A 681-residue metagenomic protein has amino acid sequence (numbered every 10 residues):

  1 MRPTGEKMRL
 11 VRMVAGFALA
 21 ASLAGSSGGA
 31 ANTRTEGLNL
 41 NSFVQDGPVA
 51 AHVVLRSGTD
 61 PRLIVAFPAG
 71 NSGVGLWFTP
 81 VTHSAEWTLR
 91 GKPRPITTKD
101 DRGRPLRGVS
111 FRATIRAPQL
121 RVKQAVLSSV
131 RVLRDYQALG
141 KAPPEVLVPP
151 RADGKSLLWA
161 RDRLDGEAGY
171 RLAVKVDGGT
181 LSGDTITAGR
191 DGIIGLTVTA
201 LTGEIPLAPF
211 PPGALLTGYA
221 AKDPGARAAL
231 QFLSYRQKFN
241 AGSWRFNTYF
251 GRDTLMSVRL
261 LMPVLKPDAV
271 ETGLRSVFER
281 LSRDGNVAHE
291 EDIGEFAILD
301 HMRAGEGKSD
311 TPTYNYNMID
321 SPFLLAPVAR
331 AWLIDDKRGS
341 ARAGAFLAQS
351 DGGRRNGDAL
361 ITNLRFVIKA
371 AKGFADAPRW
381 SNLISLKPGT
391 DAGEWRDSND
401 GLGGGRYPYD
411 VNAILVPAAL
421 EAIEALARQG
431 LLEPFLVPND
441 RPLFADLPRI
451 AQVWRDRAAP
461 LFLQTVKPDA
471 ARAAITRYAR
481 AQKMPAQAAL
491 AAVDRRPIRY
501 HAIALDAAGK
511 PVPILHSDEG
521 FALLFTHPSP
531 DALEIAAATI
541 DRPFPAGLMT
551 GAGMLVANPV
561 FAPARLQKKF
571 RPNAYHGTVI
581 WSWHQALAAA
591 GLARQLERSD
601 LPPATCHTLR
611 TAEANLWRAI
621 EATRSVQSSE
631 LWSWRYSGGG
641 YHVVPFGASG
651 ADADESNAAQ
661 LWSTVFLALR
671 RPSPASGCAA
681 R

Functional and structural regions predicted by a protein language model:
M1-L19, L23-A226, S234-K238, W244-T248 (+10 more regions): Terminal accessory carbohydrate-recognition/targeting modules of carbohydrate-active enzymes
F67-R163, L325, W332, L443-G509 (+2 more regions): Low-complexity, serine/threonine/proline-enriched polar segments
G178-T180, L233-G242, R396-G401, A502-L505: Short linear interaction motifs
D184-I186, W244-F246, G403-R406, A507-V512 (+1 more regions): Generic recognition of flexible, low-complexity loop/linker segments
K238-S243, R252-L260, G307-T311, S398-G405 (+1 more regions): Glycine- and acidic
N247-D376, A413, L533, W581-S599: Aromatic-rich carbohydrate-recognition surfaces in CAZymes
H301-W332, R499-A536, Q567-R681: C-terminal capping/lid segments that line or modulate ligand- or cofactor-binding pockets
M302-A304, T313-D320, I334, A341-A422 (+1 more regions): Extended ligand-binding clefts on enzyme/binding-domain cores
